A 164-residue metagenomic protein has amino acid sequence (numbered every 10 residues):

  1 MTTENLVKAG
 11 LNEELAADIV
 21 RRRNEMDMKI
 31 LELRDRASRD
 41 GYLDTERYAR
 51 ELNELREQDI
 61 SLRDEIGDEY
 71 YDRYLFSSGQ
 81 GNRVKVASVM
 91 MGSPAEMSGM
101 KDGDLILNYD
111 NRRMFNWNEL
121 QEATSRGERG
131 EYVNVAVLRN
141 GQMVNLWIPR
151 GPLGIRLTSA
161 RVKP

Functional and structural regions predicted by a protein language model:
M1-Y74: Interdomain regulatory linker/hinge segments that flank or connect interaction modules in polarity/junction/synaptic
E46-A49, D59-L62, M97, K101 (+1 more regions): PDZ-domain C-terminal substructure recognizer with occasional recognition of PDZ-binding tails
E51-R56, V84-K85, G99, Y109-D110: Non-catalytic effector/regulatory segments
R63-S88, G92, E96, M114: Coiled-coil termination/hinge junctions
L75, N111-R112, S125, M143: Terminal low-complexity interaction tails
V89-M90, Y109, L138: Active-site-proximal beta-strand/loop segments in catalytic clefts of secreted hydrolases
A95-N118: Conserved PDZ fold ligand-binding element
